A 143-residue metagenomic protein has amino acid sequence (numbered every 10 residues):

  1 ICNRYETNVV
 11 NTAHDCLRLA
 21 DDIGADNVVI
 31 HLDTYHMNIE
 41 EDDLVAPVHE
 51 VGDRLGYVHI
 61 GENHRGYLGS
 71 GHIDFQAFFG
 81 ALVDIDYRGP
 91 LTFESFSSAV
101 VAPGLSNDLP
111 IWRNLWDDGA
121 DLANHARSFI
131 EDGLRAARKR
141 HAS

Functional and structural regions predicted by a protein language model:
I1-N8: Active-site-proximal beta-alpha loop/turn segments in soluble metabolic enzymes
V10-L32, H36-S143: Histidine-acidic metal/acid-base catalytic patches
